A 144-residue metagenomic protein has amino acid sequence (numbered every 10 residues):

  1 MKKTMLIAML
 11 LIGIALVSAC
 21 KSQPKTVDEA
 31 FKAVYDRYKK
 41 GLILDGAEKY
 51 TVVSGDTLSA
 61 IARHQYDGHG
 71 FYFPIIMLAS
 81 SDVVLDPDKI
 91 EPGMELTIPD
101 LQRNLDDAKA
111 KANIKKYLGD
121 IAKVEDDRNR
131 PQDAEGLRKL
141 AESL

Functional and structural regions predicted by a protein language model:
K2-M9, G13-L144: Cell-surface/extracellular proteins and modules involved in cell-wall/glycan interaction or trafficking/anchoring
